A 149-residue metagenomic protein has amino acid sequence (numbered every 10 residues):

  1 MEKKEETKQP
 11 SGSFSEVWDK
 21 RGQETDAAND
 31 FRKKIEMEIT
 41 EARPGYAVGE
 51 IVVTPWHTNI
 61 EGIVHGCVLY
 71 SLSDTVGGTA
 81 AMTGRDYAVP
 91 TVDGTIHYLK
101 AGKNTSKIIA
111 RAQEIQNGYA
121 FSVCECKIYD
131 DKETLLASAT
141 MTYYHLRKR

Functional and structural regions predicted by a protein language model:
M1-R149: Terminal targeting signals and extreme-terminal segments of soluble enzymes
